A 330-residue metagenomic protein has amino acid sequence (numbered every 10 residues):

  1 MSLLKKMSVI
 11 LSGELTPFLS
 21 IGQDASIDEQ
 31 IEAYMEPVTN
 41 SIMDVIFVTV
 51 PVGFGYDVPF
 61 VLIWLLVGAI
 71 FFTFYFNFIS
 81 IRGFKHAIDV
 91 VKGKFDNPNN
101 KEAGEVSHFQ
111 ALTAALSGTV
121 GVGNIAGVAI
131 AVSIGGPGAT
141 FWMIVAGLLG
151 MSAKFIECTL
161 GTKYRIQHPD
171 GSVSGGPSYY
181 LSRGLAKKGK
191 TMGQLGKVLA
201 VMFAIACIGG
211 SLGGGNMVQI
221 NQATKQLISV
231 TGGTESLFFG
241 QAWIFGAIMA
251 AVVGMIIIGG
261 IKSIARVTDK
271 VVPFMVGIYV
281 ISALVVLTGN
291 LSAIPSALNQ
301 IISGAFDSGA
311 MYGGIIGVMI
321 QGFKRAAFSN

Functional and structural regions predicted by a protein language model:
L3-V122, V132-A139, G150: N-terminal alpha-helical transmembrane segments of multi-pass membrane transport and channel/translocase proteins
K5, V67, F72-I88, L199 (+5 more regions): Membrane-interface loop-to-helix entry segments
D24-P37, D44, P177, G215 (+2 more regions): Loop-to-helix junctions at membrane interfaces in multi-pass transport proteins
V45-F60, I228-W243, T268: Interfacial loop-to-helix junctions that mark the boundaries of transmembrane helices in multi-pass membrane
Y56-L62, D96-E105, P137-G138, K190-A200 (+3 more regions): Membrane-interfacial loop-to-helix junctions in multi-pass transporters
F72-T73, L116-S117, A146-V173, S182-N221 (+2 more regions): Helix-loop-helix module between adjacent transmembrane segments
N99-I134, L160-K163, P169-L185, M202-I208 (+1 more regions): Alpha-helical membrane segments and immediately flanking helix-loop junctions that form or couple to the substrate/ion
G138-V145, A265-T268: Hydrophobic alpha-helical membrane segments of integral membrane proteins
